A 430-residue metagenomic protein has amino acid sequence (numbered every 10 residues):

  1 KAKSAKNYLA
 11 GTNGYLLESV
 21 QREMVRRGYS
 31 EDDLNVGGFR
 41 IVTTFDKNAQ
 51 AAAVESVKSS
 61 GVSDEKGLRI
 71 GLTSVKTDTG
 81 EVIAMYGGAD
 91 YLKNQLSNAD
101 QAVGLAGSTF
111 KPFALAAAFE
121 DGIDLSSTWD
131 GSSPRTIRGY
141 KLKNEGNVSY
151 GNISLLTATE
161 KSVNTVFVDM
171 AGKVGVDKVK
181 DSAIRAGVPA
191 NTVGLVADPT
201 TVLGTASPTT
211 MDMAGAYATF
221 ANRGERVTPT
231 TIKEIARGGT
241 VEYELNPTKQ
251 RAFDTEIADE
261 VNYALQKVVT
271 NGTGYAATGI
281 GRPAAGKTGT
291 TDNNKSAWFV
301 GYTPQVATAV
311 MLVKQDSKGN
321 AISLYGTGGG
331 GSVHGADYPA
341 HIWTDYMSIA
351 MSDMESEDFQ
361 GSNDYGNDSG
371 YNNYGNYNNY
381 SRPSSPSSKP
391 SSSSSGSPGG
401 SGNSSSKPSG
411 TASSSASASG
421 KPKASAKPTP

Functional and structural regions predicted by a protein language model:
K1-T44, P189, P199-L203, A218: Non-catalytic, structured segments within soluble enzyme domains
E18-V25, S74-A89, F119-I123, G151 (+6 more regions): Glycine-rich, acidic and aromatic/proline-enriched surface loops and short helix-turn segments that act as binding
D32-G38, K66-I70, A171-K173, D181-R185 (+3 more regions): Short coil/turn segments at secondary-structure boundaries
T43-D64, L72-S74, M85, Y91-D100 (+3 more regions): A penicillin-recognizing enzyme superfamily signal
L68-R69, L92-F113, D121, L125-G131: Short active-site loop at a secondary-structure junction that contains or immediately precedes the catalytic residue(s)
I123-V179, R226, G238-K267: Conserved catalytic neighborhood of penicillin-recognizing serine enzymes
K141-N147, G175-G215, T231: Mid-domain, small-residue-enriched loop/turn segments at the edges of structured enzyme/sensor domains
G361-P430: Proline/serine/threonine-rich low-complexity "mucin-like" segments in extracytoplasmic/periplasmic regions that act as
